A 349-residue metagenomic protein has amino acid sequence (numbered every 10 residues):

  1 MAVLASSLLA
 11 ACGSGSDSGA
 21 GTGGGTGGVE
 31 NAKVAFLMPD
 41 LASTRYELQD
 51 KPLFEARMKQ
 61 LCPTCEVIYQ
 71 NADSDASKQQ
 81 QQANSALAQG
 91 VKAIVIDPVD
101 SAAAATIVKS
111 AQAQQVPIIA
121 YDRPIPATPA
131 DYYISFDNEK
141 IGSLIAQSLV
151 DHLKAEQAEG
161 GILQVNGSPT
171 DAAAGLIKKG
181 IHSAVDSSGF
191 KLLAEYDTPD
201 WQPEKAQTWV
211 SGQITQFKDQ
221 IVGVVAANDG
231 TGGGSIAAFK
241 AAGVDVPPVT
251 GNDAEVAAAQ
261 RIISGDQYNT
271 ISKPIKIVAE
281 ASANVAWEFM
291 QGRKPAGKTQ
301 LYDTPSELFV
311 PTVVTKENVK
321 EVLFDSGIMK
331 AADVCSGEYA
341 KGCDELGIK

Functional and structural regions predicted by a protein language model:
M1-L4, C335-S336: Sec-dependent N-terminal signal peptides
S6-L9: Bacterial Sec-type N-terminal signal peptides, specifically the leucine/valine-rich hydrophobic h-region
A11-K349: A residue-level marker of the well-folded mature domains of exported/periplasmic proteins
